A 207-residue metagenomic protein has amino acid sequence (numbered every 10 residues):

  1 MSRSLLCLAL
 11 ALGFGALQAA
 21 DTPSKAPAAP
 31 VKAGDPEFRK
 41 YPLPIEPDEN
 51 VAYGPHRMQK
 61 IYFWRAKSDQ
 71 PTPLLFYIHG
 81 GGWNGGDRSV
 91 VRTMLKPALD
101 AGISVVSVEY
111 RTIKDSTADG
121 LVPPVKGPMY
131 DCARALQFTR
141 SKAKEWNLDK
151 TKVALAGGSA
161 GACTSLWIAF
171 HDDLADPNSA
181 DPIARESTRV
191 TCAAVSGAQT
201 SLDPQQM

Functional and structural regions predicted by a protein language model:
M1-L6: Bacterial N-terminal signal peptides that target proteins for export
C7-G15: Bacterial N-terminal signal peptides
P23-D69: N-terminal cap/lid segment of alpha/beta-hydrolase-fold proteins
A52, D87-R88, M94, V106-K150: Catalytic nucleophile-loop/oxyanion-hole region of alpha/beta-hydrolase and closely related hydrolase-like folds
P71-G81: Short beta-strand element of the alpha/beta-hydrolase
L74, L99-R111, A154: A fold-wide structural signal in alpha/beta-hydrolase
G82, Y110-K114, T200: Alpha/beta-hydrolase active-site loop signature
R134-M207: Primarily recognizes the serine-hydrolase "nucleophile elbow" in alpha/beta-hydrolase and SGNH/GDSL folds
